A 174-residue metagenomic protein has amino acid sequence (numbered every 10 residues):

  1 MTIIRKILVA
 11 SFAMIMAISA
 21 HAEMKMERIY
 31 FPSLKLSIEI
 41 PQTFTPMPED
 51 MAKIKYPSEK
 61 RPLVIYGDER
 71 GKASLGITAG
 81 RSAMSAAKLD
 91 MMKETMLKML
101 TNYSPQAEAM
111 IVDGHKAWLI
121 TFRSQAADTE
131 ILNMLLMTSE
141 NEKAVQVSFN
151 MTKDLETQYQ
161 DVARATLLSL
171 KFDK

Functional and structural regions predicted by a protein language model:
M1-S11: Bacterial N-terminal signal peptides that target proteins for export
A13-H21: Hydrophobic h-region of N-terminal signal peptides that target proteins for export in Gram-negative bacteria
H21-I29: Cleaved targeting-peptide boundary
L34-A86: Secretory pathway targeting signatures of secreted, lumenal, and periplasmic proteins
L34-K35, A83-D90, K153-D161: Soluble non-cytosolic domains of exported or imported proteins
I38-P41, L89-K93, L97, M134-L135 (+1 more regions): Extracytoplasmic/secreted envelope proteins and their assembly/folding machinery, especially bacterial periplasmic
Q42-P46, A144-K174: Surface-exposed amphipathic alpha-helical segments
M91-E140: Signature of long, low-cysteine stretches enriched in small and polar/charged residues
